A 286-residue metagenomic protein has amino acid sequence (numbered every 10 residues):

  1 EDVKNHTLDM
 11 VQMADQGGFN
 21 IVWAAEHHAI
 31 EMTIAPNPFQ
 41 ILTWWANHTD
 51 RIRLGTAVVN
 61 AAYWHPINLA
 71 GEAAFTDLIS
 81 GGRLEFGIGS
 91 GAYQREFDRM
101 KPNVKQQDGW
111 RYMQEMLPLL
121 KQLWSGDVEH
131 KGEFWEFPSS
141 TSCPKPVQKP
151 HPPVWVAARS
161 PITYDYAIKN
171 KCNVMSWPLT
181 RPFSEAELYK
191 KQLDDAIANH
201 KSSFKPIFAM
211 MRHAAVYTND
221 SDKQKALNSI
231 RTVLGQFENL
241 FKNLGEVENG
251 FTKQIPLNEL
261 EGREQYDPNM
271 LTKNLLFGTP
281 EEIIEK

Functional and structural regions predicted by a protein language model:
E1, A62-H130, V174-M175, T180-S184 (+1 more regions): Flexible, glycine-rich active-site loops centered on histidine and acidic residues that chelate a metal or position
E1-L54, K149-P152: N-terminal beta1-alpha1-beta2 module of alpha/beta enzyme domains
E1-N5, A57-I67, Q148-A158, A214-Y217 (+1 more regions): Active-site mouth loops of central-metabolism enzymes
D2-M13, E72, A158-D165, P280-K286: Short, acidic/polar
A14, G18, E26, W45 (+7 more regions): Conserved, mostly hydrophobic/aromatic
V22-A24, L54-A57, L84-I88, V154-A157 (+2 more regions): Hydrophobic faces of well-ordered beta-strands that scaffold small-molecule active sites in alpha/beta enzyme cores
H48-R51, S80, I168-M175: Glycine-enriched alpha-helix->loop->beta-strand junction motifs that scaffold or abut catalytic
Q106-C143, S184-K286: An alpha-helical appendage that flanks or caps ligand/catalytic pockets
